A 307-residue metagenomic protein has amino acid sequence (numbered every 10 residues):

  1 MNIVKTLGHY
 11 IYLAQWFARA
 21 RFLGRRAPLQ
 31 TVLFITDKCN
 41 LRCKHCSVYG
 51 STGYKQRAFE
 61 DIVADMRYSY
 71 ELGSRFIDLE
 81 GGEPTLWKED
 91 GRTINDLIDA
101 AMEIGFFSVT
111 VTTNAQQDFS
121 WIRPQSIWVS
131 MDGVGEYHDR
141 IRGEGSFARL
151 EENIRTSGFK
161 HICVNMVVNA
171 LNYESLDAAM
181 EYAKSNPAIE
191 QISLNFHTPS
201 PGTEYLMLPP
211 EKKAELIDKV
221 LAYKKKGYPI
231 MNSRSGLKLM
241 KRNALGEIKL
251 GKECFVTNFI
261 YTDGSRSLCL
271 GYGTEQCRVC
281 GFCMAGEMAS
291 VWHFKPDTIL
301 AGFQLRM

Functional and structural regions predicted by a protein language model:
M1-G53, L239-F259, S265, L270-G273 (+2 more regions): N-terminal pre-core extensions flanking Radical SAM catalytic domains
I3-W121, M307: Conserved alpha-helical substructure of the radical SAM core
W16, E60, A64, A148 (+3 more regions): Short, contiguous clusters of charged residues that form electrostatic/catalytic patches at enzyme active sites, used
G50, G81, T113, M131 (+3 more regions): Residues that line or immediately flank small-molecule/substrate-binding pockets and catalytic motifs
R57-D65, W292-F303: Short cysteine/histidine-rich metal-coordination sites, predominantly Zn2+-binding motifs
G73, I192, C277-C280: Generic structural hydrophobic/aromatic packing signal, biased to beta-strands
G91-N95, A100, I104, Q125-F255 (+3 more regions): Radical SAM enzyme [4Fe-4S]-AdoMet core and its adjacent flexible, acidic and glycine-rich loops/tails across
